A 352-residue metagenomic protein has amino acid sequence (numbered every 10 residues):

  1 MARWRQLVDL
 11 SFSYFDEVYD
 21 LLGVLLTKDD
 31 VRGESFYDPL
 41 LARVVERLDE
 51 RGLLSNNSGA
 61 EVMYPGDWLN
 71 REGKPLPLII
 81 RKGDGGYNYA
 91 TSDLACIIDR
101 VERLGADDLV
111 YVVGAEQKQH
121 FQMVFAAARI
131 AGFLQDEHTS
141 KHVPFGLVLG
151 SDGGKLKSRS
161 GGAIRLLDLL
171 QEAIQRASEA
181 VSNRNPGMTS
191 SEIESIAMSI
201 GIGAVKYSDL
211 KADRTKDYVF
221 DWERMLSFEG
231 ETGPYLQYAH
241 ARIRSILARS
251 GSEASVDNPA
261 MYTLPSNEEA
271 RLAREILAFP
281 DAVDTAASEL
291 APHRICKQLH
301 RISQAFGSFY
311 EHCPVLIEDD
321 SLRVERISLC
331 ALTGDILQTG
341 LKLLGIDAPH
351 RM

Functional and structural regions predicted by a protein language model:
M1-M352: Non-catalytic interaction-recognition regions
